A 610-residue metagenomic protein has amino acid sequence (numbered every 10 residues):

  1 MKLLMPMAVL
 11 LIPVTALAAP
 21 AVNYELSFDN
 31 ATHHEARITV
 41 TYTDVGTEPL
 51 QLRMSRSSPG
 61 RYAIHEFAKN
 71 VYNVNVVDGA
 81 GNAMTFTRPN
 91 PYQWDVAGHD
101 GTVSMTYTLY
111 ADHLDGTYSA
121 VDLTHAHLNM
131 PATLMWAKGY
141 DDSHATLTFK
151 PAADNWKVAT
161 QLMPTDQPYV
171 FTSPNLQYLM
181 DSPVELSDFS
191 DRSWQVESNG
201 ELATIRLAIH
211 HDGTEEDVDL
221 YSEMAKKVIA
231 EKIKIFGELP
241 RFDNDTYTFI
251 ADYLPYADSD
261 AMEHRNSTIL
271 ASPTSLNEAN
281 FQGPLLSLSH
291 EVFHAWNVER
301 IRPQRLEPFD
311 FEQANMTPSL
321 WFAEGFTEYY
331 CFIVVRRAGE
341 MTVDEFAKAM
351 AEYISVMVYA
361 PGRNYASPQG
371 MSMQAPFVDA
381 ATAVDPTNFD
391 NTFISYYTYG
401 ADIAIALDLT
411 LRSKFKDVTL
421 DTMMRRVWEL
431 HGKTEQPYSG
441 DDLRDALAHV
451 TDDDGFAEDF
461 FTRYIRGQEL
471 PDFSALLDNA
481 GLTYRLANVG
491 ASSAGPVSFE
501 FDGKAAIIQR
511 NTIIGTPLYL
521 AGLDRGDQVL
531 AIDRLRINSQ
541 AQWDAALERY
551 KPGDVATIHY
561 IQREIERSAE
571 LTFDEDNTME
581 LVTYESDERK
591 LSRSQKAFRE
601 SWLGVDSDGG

Functional and structural regions predicted by a protein language model:
M1-M7: Bacterial N-terminal signal peptides that target proteins for export
P13-T15: N-terminal signal peptide c-region/cleavage motif recognized by signal peptidases
A19-S57: Early extracytoplasmic/domain-onset interaction patches
D29, T41, I64-N73, V77-F242 (+1 more regions): Non-catalytic architectural context of zinc metalloproteases
Q195-L320: Juxtacatalytic substrate-recognition/specificity segment
R241-I250, Q304-F309, G339-M350, V418-M423: Short, glycine/acidic-rich hinge or "gate" loops at secondary-structure transitions that mediate conformational
T268, S275, R300-I301, E312-Y365: Post-HExxH zinc-binding segment in Zn-dependent metallohydrolases
C331, M341-G610: C-terminal recognition in membrane/secretory proteostasis and scaffolding
